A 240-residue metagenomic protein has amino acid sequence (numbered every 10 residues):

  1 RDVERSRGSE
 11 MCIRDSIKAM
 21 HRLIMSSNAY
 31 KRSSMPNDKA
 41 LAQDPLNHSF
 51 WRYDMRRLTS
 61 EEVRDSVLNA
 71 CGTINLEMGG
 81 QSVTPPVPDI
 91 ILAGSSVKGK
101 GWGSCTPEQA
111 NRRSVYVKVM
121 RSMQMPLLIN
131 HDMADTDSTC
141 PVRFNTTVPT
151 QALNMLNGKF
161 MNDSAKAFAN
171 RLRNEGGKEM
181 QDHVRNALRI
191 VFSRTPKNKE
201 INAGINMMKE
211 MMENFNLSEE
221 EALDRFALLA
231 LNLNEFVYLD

Functional and structural regions predicted by a protein language model:
R1-G8, I13: Single conserved hydrophobic/aromatic residue that forms the stacking wall/gate of nucleotide- or nucleobase-binding
R7-E10, N202-E213: Amphipathic alpha-helical segments that form the core helices of the histone-fold
R14-A19, K178-M180, E213-E220: Short, charged, surface-exposed loops that flank catalytic or proteolytic processing sites
K18, K31-V191, T195, A230-D240: An acidic, gly/pro-interrupted, aromatic-rich
K18-S26: Beta-strand segments within the central parallel beta-sheet cores of soluble alpha/beta enzyme folds
H21, R185, K197-I205: Short, well-structured alpha-helical segments
F168, N174, N202-A203, N216: Recognition helices and adjacent regulatory flanks at domain boundaries
F226: Globin-like tetrapyrrole-binding proteins
